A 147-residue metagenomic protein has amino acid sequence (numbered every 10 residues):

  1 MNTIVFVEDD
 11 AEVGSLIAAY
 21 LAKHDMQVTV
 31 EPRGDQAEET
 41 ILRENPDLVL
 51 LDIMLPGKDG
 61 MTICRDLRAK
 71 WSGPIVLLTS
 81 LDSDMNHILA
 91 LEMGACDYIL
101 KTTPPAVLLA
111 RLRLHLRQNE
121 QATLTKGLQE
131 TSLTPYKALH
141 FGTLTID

Functional and structural regions predicted by a protein language model:
M1-T123: N-terminal/domain-start alpha-helical segments
T3, R117-D147: Short, Lys/Arg-enriched segments at the junction into DNA-binding effector domains of transcriptional regulators
